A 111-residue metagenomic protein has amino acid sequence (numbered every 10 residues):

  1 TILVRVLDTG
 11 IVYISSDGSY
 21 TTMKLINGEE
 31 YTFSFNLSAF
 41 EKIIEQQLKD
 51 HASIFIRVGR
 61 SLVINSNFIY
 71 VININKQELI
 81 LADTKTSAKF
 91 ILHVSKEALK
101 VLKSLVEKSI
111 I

Functional and structural regions predicted by a protein language model:
T1-I111: Basic, polyanion-interacting recognition surfaces, primarily in bacterial LytTR/OmpR-type DNA-binding effector domains
